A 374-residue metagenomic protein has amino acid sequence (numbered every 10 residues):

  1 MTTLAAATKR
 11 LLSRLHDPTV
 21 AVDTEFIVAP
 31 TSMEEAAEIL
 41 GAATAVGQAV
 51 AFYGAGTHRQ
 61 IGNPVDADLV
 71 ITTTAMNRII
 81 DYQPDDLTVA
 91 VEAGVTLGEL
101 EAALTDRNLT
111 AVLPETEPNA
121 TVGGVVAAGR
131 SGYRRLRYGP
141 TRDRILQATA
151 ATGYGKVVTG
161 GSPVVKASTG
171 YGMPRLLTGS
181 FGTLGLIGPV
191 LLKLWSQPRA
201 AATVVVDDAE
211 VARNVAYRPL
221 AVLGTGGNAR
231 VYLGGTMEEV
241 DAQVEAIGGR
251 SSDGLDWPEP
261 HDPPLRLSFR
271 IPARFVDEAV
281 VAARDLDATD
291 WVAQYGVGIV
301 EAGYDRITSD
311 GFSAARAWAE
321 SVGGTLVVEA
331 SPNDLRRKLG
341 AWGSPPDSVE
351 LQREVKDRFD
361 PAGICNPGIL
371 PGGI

Functional and structural regions predicted by a protein language model:
M1-F26, A42-T57, A315-G343: N-terminal accessory segments
L4-L12, T203-V222, D241-I247, R270-A288 (+1 more regions): Short amphipathic alpha-helix segments
D17-A51, T73-T116, R130-P163, R199-V205: N-terminal glycine-rich flavin-associated loop
I61-D68, T74, E117, K156 (+1 more regions): Conserved glycine-rich FAD pyrophosphate-binding loop
D106, A111-P114, P118-A221, T225-R230: FAD-binding subdomain of flavoenzyme oxidoreductases
G226-E238, V297-D305: A generic structural motif
Y232-D253: Terminal amphipathic helices with adjacent charged low-complexity linkers/tails
